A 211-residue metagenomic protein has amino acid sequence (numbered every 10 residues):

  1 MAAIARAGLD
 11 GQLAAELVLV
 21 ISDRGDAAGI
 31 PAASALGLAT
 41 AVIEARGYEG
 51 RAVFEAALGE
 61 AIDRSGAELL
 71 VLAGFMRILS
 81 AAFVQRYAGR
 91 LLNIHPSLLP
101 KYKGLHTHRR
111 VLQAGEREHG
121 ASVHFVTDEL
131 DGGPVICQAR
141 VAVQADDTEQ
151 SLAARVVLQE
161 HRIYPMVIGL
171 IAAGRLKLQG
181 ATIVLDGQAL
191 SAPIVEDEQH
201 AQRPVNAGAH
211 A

Functional and structural regions predicted by a protein language model:
M1-A28: N-terminal Rossmann-like dinucleotide-binding module
A7, D23, A73-D186: Donor/substrate-binding cores of folate-linked one-carbon enzymes
D10, H106, G180-A211: Internal anion-binding site segments
V18, E68, G89: Conserved acidic residues
S22-R24, R46-G47, R51-A52, S65-A81: N-terminal glycine-rich "phosphate-gripper" loop used for MgATP/nucleotide binding and carboxylate activation
L36-G37, Y87: Short, structured coil segments at secondary-structure junctions
A41-R46, I94: Short beta->alpha connector loops at strand-helix junctions that form conserved, small/polar/Pro-enriched
V53-G59: Charged helix-capping and loop-helix junction motifs
